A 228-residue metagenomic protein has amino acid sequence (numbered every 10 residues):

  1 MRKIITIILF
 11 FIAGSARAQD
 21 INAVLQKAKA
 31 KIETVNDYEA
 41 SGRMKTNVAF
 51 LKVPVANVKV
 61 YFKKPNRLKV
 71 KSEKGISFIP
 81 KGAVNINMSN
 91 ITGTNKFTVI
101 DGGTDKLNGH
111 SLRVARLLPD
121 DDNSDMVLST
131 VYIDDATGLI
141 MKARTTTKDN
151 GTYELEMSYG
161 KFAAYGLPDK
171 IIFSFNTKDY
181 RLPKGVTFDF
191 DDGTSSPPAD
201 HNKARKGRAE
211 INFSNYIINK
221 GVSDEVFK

Functional and structural regions predicted by a protein language model:
I4-A13: Sec-dependent N-terminal signal peptides
A16-A49, P54: N-terminal leader/targeting segments and the immediate start of mature chains
I21-A23, I91-D101, G151-E154, K206-I211: A short, amphipathic edge element
K27, V58-K63, L155-A163: Extended lipid/amphipathic-ligand handling interfaces
K31-Y38, L51, N108-H110, A136 (+1 more regions): Edge/loop elements at the starts and ends of beta-strands within beta-rich repeat scaffolds
V35-D37, V55-N57, P65, T94 (+4 more regions): Extracytoplasmic
N47-K106: An acidic-aromatic
S111-F227: Gly/Pro-enriched, hydrophobic low-complexity segments that function as extracytoplasmic propeptides/linkers
